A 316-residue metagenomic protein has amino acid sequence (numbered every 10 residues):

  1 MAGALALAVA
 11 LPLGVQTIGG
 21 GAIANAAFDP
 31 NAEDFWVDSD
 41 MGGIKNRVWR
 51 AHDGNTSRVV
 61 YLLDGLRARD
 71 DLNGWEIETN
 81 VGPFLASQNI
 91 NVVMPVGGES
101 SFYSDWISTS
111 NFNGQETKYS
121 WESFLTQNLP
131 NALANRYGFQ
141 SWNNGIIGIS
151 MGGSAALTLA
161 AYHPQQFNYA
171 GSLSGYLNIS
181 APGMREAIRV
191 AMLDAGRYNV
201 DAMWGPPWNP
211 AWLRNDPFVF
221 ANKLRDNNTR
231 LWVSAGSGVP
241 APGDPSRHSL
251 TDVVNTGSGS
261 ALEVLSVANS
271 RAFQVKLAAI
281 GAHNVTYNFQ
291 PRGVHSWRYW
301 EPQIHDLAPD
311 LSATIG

Functional and structural regions predicted by a protein language model:
A2-G3, G14-G316: Non-catalytic cap/lid and distal C-terminal segments of serine-dependent acyl enzymes
L5-L11: Hydrophobic helical h-region of N-terminal Sec-dependent signal peptides in bacterial secretory/periplasmic proteins
